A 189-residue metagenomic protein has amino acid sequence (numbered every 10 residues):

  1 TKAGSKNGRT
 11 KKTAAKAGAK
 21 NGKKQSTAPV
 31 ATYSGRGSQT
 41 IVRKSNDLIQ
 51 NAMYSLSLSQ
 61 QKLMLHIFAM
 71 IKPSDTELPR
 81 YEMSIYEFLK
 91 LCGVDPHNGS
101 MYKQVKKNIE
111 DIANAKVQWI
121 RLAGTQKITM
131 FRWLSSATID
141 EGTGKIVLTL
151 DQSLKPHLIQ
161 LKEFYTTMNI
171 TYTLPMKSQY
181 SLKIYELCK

Functional and structural regions predicted by a protein language model:
T1-K189: Charged, alpha-helix-forming regions
